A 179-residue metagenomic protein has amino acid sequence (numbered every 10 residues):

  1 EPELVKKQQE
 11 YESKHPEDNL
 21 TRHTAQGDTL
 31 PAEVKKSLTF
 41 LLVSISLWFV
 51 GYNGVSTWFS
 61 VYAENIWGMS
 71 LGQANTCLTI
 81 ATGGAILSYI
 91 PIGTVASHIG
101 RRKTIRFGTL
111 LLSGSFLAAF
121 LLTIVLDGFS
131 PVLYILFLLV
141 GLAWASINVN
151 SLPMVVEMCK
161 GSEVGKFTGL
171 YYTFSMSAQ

Functional and structural regions predicted by a protein language model:
P2-V43: Juxtamembrane intracellular "pre-TM" segments in multi-pass secondary transporters
T57-A74: Short amphipathic helix-loop junctions that connect adjacent transmembrane helices in Major Facilitator Superfamily/SLC
L71-G72, C159-Y171: Loop-to-transmembrane helix entry/capping segments in MFS-fold secondary transporters and related SLC/MFSD carriers
S88-R101: Helix-to-loop junctions at the C-terminal end of transmembrane segments in multipass secondary transporters
H98-L111: Cytoplasmic membrane-interface "Motif A"-like loop-to-helix N-cap segments of 12-TM Major Facilitator Superfamily
L111-G128: C-terminal ends and interior cores of transmembrane alpha-helices in multi-pass membrane transporters/permeases
S130-S146: Hydrophobic core of transmembrane alpha-helices in multi-pass small-molecule transporters, especially MFS/SLC-type
S146-K160: Intracellular juxtamembrane helix-capping segments at the cytosolic ends of symmetry-related transmembrane helices
